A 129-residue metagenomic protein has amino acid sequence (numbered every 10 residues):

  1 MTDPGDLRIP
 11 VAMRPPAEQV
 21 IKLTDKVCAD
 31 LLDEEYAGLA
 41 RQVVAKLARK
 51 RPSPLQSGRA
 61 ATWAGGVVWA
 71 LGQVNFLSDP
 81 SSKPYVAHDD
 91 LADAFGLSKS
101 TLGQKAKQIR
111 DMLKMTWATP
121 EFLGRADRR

Functional and structural regions predicted by a protein language model:
M1-T62, G72-R129: Basic, alpha-helical nucleic-acid-binding regions used in initiation and control of genome expression
